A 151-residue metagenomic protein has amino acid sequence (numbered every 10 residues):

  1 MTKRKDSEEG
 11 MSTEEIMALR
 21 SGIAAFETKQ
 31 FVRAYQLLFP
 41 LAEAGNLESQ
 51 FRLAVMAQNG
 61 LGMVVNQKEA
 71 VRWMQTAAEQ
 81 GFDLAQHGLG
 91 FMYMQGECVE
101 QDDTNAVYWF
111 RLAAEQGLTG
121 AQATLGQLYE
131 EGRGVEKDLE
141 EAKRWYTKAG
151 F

Functional and structural regions predicted by a protein language model:
T2-M17: TPR-adjacent "capping" and linker segments in tetratricopeptide-repeat scaffold/adaptor proteins
T13-A44: Alpha-helical segment of the N-proximal tetratricopeptide repeat
T13-E14, E43-N46, N59-L61, N66 (+6 more regions): Short helix-capping/linker turns of helical repeat alpha-solenoids
A18-L19, A24-A25, L41, R52-N59 (+3 more regions): Hydrophobic face of amphipathic alpha-helices that form TPR/SEL1-like repeat modules and related alpha-solenoid
E27-Q36, V64-W73, E100-W109, E136-T147: Structural signature of tandem alpha-helical TPR/SEL1-like repeats, specifically the intra-repeat loop/turn
P40-L41, T76-A77, L112-A113, K148-A149: Canonical positions in the second alpha-helix
E48-S49, G81-A85, G117-T124, A149-F151: Boundary/linker segments of alpha-helical solenoid repeat arrays
